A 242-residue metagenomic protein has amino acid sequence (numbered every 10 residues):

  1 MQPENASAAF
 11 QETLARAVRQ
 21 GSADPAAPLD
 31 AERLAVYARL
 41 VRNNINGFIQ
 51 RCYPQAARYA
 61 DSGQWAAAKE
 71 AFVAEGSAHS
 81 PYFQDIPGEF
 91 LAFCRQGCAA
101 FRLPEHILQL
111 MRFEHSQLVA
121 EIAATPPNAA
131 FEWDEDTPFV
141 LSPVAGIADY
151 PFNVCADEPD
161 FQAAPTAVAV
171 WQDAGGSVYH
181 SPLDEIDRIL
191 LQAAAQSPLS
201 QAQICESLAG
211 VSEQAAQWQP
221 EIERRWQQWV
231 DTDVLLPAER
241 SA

Functional and structural regions predicted by a protein language model:
M1-A130, S181-A242: Long, charge-rich, low-complexity alpha-helical segments
L14, P138-L141, I147, A169 (+1 more regions): Generic preference for hydrophobic/aromatic residues in regular secondary structure cores
E114-D160: A glycine-rich beta-turn/hairpin centered on an aromatic-Pro dipeptide
P143-P198: Low-complexity, glycine/alanine/valine/leucine- and proline-rich hydrophobic stretches
